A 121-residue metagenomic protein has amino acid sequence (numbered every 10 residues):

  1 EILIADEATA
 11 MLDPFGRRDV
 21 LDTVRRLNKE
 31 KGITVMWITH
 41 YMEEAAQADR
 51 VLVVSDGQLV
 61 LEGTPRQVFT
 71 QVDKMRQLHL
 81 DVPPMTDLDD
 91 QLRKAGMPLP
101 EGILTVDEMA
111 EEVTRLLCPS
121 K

Functional and structural regions predicted by a protein language model:
L3-D6: Catalytic Walker B motif of ABC-type/P-loop ATPase nucleotide-binding domains
P14-G16: Helix N-cap at the start of a conserved alpha-helix in ABC-type nucleotide-binding domains
D19, Y41-Q47: Conserved H-loop
G32-I38: Conserved H-loop
Q47-V53: Conserved catalytic segment of ABC-fold P-loop ATPases
E62-G63: ABC ATPase "signature
M75-K121: ABC ATPase nucleotide-binding domains
